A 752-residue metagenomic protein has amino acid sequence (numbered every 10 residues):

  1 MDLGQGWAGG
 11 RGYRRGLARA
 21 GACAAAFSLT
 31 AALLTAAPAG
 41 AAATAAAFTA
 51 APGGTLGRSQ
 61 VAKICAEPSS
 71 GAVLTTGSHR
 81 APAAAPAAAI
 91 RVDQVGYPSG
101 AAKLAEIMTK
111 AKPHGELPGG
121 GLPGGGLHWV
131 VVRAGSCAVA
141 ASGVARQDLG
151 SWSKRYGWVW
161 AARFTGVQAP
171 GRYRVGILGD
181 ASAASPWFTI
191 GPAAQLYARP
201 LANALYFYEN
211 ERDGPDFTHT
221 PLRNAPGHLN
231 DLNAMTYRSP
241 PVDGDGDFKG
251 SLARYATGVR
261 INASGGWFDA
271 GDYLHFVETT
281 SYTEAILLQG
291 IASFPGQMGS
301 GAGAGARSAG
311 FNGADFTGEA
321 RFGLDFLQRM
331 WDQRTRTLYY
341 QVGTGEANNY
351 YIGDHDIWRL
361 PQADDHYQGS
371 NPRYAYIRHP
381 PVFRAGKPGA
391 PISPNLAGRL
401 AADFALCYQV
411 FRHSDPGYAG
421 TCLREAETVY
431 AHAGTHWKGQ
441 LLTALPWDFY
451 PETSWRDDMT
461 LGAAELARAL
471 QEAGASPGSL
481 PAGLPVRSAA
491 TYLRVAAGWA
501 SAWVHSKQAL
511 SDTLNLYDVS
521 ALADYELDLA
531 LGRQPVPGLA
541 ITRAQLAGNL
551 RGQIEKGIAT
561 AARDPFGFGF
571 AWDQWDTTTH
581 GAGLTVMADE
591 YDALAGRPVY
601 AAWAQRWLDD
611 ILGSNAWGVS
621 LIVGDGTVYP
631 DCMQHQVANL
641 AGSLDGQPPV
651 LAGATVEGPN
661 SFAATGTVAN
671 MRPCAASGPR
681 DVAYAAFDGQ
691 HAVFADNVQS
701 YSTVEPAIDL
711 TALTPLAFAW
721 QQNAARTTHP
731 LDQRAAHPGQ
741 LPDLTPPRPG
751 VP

Functional and structural regions predicted by a protein language model:
D2-A45: Secretory targeting and sorting signals
P68, L74-T75, A84, A183-P221: Low-complexity, Pro/Ser/Thr- and charge-rich linker/hinge segments at domain boundaries
G77-V95: Short, compositionally biased P/S/T/A/G/V-rich stretches that sit at domain boundaries
R91, V95-A181, E209-S281, G290 (+6 more regions): Aromatic (Trp/Tyr) and acidic
F248, G305-F316: Acidic, glycine-anchored loop motifs typical of Ca2+
G310, A314, R378-H432, H436: A conserved hydrophobic secondary-structure block that centers on an alpha-helix together with its immediately flanking
F316-T337, Q341-T344: Carboxylate/His-rich catalytic cores and anion/metal-binding grooves
S501-L510: Solenoid-like repeat scaffolds
